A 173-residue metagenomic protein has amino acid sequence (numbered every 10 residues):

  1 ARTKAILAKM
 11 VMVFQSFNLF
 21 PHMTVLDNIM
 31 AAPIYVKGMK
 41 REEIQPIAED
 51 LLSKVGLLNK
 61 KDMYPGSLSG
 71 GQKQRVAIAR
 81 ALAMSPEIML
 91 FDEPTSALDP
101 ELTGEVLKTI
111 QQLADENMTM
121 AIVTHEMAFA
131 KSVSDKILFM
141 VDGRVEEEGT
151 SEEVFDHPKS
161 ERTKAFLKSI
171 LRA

Functional and structural regions predicted by a protein language model:
A1-S151: ABC family nucleotide-binding domain
V141, E152-A173: C-terminal boundary and immediately downstream tail of ABC-type ATPase nucleotide-binding domains
